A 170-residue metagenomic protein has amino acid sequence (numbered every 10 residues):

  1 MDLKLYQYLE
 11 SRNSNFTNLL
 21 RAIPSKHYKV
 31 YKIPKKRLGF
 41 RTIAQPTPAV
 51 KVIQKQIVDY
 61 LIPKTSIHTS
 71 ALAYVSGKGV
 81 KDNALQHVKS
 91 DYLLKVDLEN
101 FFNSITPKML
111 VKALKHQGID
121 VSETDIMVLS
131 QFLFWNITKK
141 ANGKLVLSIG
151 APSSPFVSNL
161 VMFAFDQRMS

Functional and structural regions predicted by a protein language model:
D2, N13-F16, V50, Q54 (+3 more regions): Alpha-helix initiation and N-capping motif
D2-K29: Amphipathic alpha-helical blocks
Y8-N13, Y60-L61, T65-S70, E99 (+1 more regions): N-terminal low-complexity, intrinsically disordered segments
T17-L19, T42-A44, V80-D82: Short secondary-structure capping/turn segments at boundaries of alpha-helices and beta-strands
L19-K36, E123-T138: Reverse-transcriptase-like RNA-dependent polymerase core
Y31-Q54, L72-S76, L133-N159: Short, conserved non-catalytic motifs in the polymerase core
V50-V96, N100: Active-site-proximal segment of RNA-dependent polymerases
Q86-S170: Conserved polymerase palm-domain catalytic core
